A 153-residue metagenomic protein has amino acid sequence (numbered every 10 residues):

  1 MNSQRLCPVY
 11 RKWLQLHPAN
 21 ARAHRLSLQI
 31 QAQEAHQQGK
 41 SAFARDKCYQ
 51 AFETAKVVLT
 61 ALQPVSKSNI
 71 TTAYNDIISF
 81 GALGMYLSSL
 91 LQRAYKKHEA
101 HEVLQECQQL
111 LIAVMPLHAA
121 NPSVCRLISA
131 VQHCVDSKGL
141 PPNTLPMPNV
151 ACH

Functional and structural regions predicted by a protein language model:
M1-P64, C125-H153: N-terminal alpha-helical interaction modules that lie
A23, F43, T72-S79, E99 (+1 more regions): Structural signature of alpha-solenoid helical repeat junctions
S27-L28, T54, S79, G84 (+1 more regions): Amphipathic, well-ordered alpha-helical segments in soluble domains
L28, I77, S88, Y95-K96: A structural signal for the main folded, soluble domain(s) of proteins
R45, F52, H98-Q105: Conserved positions within tetratricopeptide repeat
Y49-N75, Q109-N121: Short, charge-rich amphipathic alpha-helical segments embedded in non-transmembrane helical bundles/solenoids
D76-L87, V131-D136: Extended HEAT/HEAT-like alpha-solenoid repeat tracts in very large eukaryotic scaffold/adaptor proteins
